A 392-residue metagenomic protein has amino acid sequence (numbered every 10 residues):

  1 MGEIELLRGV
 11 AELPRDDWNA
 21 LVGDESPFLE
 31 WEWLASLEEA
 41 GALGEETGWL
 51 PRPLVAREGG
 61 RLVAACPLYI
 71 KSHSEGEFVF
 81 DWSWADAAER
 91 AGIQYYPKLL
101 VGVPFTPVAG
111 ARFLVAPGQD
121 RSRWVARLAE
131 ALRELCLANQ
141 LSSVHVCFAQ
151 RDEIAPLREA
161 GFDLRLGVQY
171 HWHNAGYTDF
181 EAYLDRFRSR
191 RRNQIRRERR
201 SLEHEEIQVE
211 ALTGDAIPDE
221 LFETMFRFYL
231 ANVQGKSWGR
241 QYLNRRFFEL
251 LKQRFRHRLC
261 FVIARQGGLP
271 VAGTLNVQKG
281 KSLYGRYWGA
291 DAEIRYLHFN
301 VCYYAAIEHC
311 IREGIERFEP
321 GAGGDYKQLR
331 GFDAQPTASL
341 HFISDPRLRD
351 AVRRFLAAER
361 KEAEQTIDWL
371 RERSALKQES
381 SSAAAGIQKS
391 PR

Functional and structural regions predicted by a protein language model:
M1-R392: N-acyltransferase acceptor-side catalytic subdomain
